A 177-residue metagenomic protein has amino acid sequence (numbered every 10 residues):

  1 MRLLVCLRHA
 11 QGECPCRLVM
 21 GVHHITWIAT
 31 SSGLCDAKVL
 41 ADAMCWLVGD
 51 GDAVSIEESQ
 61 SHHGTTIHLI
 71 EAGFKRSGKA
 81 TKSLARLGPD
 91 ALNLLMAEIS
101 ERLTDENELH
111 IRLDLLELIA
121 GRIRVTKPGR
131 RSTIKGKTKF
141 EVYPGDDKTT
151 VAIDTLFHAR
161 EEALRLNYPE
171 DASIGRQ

Functional and structural regions predicted by a protein language model:
C6, C14-C16: Cysteine-centered motifs
C16-S55: Long, hydrophobic N-terminal alpha-helical segment
D36-V39, S77-L84, A120, D146-V151: Short, conserved charged micro-motifs
A43-G51, R86-D90, L94, R102 (+2 more regions): Conserved short hydrophobic interaction patches
V54-K79: Short, charge-patterned binding micro-sites
S77-G121: Ordered, amphipathic secondary-structure segments that act as subunit-interaction surfaces in large macromolecular
L113-Q177: Glycine-rich, aromatic-bearing surface loops/beta-hairpins
